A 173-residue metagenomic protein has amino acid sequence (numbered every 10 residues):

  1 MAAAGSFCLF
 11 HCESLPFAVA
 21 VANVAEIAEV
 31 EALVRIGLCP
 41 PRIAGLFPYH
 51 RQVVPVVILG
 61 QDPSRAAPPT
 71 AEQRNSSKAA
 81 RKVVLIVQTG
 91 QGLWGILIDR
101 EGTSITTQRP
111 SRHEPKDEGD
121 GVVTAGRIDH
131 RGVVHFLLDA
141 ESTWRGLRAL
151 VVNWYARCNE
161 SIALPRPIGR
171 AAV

Functional and structural regions predicted by a protein language model:
M1-V173: An acidic, low-aromatic, low-complexity terminal/linker signal
